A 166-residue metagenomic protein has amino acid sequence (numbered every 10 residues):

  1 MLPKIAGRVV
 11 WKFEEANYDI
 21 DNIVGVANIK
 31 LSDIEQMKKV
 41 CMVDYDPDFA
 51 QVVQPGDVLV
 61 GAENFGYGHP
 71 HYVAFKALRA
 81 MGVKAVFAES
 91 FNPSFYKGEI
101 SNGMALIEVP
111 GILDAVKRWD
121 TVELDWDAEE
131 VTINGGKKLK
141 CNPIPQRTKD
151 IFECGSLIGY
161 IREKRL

Functional and structural regions predicted by a protein language model:
M1-Y18, N22-V26, G159-I161: N-terminal, positively charged, Ser/Thr/Ala/Gly-biased leader segments that form transit/presequence-like amphipathic
L2-I5, I34, K117, N134: A generic structural signal for short, non-catalytic loop/turn and secondary-structure boundary residues
W11-K12, A88, E108, K140: Structural signal for conserved beta-strand scaffold positions within catalytic alpha/beta enzyme cores
Y18, I23-A128: Feature captures the catalytic cores and cofactor-binding loops of soluble hydro-lyases/lyases that act on carboxylate
G98, N102-L166: Acidic, glycine-rich flexible loop/linker segments
